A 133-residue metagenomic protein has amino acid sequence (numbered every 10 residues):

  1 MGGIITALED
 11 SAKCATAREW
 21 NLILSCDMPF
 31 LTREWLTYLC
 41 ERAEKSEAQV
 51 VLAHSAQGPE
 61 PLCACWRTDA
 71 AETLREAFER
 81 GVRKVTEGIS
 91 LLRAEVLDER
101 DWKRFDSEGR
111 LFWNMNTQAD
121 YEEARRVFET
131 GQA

Functional and structural regions predicted by a protein language model:
M1-T6: Glycine-rich, basic loop-to-helix element that forms the pyrophosphate-binding segment of sugar-nucleotide handling
N21-L22: Short aromatic/hydrophobic "clamp" motif used to bind/position activated sugar donors
S25-P29: The conserved acidic donor/metal-binding loop of glycosyltransferases
L31-E60: Conserved donor-nucleotide/metal-binding helix-loop-beta segment in metal-dependent transferases, i.e., the alpha-helix
L36, A71-L74, W102, Y121: A generic structural signal for short hydrophobic patches within well-formed alpha-helices
E41-E47, D69, A77-R83: Basic phosphate/pyrophosphate-binding loop/patch that engages nucleotide-derived ligands
L62-T73: Conserved nucleotide-sugar donor-binding and metal-coordinating catalytic region shared by glycosyltransferases
T86-A133: Conserved alpha/beta core of the MobA/IspD/sugar-nucleotide pyrophosphorylase nucleotidyltransferase superfamily
